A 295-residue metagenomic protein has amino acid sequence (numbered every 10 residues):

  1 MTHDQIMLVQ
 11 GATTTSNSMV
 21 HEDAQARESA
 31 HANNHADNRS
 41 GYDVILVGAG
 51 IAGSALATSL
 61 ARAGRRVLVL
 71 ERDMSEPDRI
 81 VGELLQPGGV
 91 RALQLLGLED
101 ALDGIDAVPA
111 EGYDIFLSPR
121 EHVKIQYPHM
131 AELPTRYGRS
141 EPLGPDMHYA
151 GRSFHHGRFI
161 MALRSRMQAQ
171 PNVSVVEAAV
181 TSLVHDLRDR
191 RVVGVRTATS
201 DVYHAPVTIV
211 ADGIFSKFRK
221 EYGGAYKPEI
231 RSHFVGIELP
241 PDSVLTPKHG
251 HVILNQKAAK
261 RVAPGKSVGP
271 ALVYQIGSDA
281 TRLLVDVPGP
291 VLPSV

Functional and structural regions predicted by a protein language model:
H3, H21, Q25-R27, H31 (+2 more regions): Intrinsically disordered, low-complexity repeat/linker tracts enriched for polar/charged residues
D37-G50: Beta1/beta-strand and adjacent pyrophosphate-binding region of the FAD-binding site in flavoprotein oxidoreductases
S40-G41, R91, D100-L102, P109-E221 (+1 more regions): Conserved N-terminal helical subregion
V47, A61-V81: Glycine-rich FAD pyrophosphate-binding loop
G53-S54: N-terminal Rossmann-fold NAD(P) dinucleotide-binding loop
M74-Q94: Conserved N-terminal glycine-rich FAD pyrophosphate-binding loop of Rossmann-like flavoproteins
D212-V295: Conserved FAD-binding catalytic core of PHBH/FMO-like flavoproteins
